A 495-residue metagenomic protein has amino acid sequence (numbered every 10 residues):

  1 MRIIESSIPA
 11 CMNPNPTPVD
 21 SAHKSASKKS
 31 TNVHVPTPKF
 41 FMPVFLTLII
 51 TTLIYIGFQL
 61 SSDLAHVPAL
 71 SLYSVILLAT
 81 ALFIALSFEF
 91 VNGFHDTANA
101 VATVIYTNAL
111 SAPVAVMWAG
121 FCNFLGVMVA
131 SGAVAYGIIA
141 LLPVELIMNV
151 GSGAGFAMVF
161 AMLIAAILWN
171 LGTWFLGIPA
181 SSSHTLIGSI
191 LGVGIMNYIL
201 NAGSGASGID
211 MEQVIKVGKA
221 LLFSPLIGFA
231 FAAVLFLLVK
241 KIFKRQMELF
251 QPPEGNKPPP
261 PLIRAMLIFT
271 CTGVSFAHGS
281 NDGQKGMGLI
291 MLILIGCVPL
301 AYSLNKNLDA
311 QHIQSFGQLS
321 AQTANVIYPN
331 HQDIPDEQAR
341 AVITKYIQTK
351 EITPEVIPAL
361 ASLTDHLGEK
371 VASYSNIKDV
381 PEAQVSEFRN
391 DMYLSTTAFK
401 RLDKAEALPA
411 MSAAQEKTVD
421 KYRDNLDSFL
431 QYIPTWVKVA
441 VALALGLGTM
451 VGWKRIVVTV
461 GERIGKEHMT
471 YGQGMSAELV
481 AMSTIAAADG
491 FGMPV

Functional and structural regions predicted by a protein language model:
N15, K28-S30, P299-W436: Low-complexity, proline/glycine-enriched hydrophobic segments characteristic of transmembrane helices
D20-I84, Y136-A157, Q246-K257, Q415-Y471: Helix-loop-helix hairpins and the membrane-proximal interhelical loops of multi-pass alpha-helical transport proteins
S71-V91, F160-A166, A265-T270: Membrane-embedded alpha-helical segments that form the functional core of polytopic membrane enzymes, especially those
L86-T97, N123-Y136, M162, A166-W174 (+9 more regions): Transmembrane alpha-helical segments of multi-pass membrane transport proteins and ion-pumping complexes
N108-F121, Y471-M475: Membrane-interface alpha-helices at helix entry/exit sites of multi-pass transporters
F175, G461-V495: Hydrophobic alpha-helical bundle architecture
G177-P179, I187, L191, I195 (+2 more regions): Glycine-rich, mobile lid/loop segments that gate access to catalytic sites or pores
A180-G188, G465-H468: Cytoplasmic-side transmembrane-helix entry/capping segments in multi-pass membrane proteins
